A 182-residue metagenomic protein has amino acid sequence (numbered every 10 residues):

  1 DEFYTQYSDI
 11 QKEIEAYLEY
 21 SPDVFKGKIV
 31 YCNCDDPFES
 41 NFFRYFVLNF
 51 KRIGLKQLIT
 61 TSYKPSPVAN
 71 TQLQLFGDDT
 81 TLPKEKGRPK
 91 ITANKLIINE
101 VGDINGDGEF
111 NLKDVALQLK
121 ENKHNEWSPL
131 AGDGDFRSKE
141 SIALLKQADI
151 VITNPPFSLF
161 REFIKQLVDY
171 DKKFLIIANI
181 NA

Functional and structural regions predicted by a protein language model:
D1-A182: Class I S-adenosyl-L-methionine-dependent methyltransferase catalytic core
